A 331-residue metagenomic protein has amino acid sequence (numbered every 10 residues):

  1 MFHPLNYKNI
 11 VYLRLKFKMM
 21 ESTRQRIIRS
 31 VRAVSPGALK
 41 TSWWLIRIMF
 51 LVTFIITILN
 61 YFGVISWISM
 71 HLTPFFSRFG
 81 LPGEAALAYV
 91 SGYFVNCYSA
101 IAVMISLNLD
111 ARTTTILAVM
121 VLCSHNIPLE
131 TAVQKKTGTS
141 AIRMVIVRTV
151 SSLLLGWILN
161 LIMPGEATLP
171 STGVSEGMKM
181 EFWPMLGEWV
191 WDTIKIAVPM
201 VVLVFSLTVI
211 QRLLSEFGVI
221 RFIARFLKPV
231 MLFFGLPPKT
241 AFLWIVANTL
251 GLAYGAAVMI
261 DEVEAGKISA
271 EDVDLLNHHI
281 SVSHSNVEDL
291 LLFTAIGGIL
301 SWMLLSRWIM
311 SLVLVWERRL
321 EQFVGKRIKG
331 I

Functional and structural regions predicted by a protein language model:
H3-Y12: Intrinsic-disorder-associated, low-complexity terminal segments enriched in Asp/Asn/His/Tyr and depleted of Lys/Arg
Y12, K16, M20-F75, T149-I158 (+4 more regions): Selected transmembrane alpha-helices and immediately adjacent juxtamembrane segments of polytopic inner-membrane
I46-R47, Y89-V90, T114-L117, V145-I146 (+3 more regions): Hydrophobic alpha-helical transmembrane segments
I55-W67, A86-A100, S140-T149, E188-W191 (+2 more regions): Hydrophobic alpha-helical transmembrane segments
P82-T139, F234-T294: Alpha-helical membrane segments and immediately flanking helix-loop junctions that form or couple to the substrate/ion
M120-A132, R148-T149, L153-I162, V282-S283 (+1 more regions): Mid-bilayer segments of alpha-helical transmembrane spans in multi-pass integral membrane proteins that mediate
T139, E288, G298-L300, M310 (+1 more regions): C-terminal binding/interaction regions
F293-L305: Extracellular/periplasmic helix-loop-helix junctions in multi-pass membrane proteins
